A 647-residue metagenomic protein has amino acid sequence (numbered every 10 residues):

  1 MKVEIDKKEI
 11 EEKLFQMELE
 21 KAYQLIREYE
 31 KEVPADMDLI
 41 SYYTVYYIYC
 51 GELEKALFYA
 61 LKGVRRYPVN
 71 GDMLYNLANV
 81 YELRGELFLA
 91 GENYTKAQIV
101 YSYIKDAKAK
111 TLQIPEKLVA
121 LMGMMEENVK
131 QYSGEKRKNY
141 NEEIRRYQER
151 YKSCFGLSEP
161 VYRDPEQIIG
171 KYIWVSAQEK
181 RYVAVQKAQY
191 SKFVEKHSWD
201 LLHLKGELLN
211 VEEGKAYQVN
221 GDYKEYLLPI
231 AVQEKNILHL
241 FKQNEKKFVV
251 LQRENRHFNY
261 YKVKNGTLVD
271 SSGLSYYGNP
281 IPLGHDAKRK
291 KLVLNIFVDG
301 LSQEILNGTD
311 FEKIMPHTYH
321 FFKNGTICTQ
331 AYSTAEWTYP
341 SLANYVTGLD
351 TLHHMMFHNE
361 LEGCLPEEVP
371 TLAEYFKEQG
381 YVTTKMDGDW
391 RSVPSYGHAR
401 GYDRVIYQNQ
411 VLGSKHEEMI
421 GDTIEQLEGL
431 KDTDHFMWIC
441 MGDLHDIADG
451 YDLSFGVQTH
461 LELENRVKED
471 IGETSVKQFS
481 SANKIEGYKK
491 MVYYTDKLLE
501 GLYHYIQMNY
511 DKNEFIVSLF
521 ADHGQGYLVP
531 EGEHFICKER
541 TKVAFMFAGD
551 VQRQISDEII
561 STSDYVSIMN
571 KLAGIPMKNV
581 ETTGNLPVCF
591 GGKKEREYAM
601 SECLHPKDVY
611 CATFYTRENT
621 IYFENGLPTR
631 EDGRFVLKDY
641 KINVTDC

Functional and structural regions predicted by a protein language model:
I5-E9, E116-C647: Catalytic domains that recognize anionic headgroups
P34-A35, P68, S102: Short coil turns that delineate tetratricopeptide repeat
L87-K105: TPR/TPR-like (Sel1-like) alpha-helical repeat modules
